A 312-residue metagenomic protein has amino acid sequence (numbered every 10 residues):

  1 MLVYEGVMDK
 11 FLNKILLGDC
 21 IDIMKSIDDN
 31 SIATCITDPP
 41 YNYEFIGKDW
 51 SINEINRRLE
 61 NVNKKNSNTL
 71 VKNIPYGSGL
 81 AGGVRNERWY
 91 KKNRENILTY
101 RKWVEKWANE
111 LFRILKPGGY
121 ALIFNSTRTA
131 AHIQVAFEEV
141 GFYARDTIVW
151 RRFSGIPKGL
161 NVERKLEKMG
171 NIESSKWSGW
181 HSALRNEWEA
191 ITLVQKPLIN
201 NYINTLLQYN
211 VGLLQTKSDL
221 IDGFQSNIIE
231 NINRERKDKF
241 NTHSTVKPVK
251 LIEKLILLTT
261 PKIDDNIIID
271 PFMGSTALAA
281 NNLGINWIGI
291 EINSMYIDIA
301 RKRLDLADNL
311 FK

Functional and structural regions predicted by a protein language model:
M1-K312: S-adenosyl-L-methionine-dependent nucleic acid methyltransferase catalytic domains
